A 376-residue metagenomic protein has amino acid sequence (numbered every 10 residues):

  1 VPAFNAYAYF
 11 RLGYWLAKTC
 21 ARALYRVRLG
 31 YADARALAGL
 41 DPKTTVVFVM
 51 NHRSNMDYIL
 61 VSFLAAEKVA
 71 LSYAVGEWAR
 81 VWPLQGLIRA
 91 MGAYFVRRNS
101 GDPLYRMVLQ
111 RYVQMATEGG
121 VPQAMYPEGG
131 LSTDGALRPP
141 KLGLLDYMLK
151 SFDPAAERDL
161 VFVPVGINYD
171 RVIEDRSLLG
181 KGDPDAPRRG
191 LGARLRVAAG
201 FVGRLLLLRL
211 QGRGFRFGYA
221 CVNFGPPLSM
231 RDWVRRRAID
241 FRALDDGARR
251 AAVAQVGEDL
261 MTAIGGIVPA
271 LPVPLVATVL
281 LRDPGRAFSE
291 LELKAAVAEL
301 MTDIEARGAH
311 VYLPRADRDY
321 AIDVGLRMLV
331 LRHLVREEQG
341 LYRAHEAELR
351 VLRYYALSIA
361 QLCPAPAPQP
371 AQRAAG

Functional and structural regions predicted by a protein language model:
V1-G376: Membrane-interfacial terminal anchoring regions of lipid-handling membrane enzymes
